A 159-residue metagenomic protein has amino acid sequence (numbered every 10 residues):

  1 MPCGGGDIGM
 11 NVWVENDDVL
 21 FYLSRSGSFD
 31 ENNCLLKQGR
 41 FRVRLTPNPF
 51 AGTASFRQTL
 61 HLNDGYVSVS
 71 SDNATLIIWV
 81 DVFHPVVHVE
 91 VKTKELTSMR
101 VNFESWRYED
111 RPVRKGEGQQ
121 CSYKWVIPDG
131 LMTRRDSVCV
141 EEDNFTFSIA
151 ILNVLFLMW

Functional and structural regions predicted by a protein language model:
M1-W159: Aromatic-residue-lined binding/catalytic grooves and analogous aromatic/hydrophobic interfacial grooves in multimeric
